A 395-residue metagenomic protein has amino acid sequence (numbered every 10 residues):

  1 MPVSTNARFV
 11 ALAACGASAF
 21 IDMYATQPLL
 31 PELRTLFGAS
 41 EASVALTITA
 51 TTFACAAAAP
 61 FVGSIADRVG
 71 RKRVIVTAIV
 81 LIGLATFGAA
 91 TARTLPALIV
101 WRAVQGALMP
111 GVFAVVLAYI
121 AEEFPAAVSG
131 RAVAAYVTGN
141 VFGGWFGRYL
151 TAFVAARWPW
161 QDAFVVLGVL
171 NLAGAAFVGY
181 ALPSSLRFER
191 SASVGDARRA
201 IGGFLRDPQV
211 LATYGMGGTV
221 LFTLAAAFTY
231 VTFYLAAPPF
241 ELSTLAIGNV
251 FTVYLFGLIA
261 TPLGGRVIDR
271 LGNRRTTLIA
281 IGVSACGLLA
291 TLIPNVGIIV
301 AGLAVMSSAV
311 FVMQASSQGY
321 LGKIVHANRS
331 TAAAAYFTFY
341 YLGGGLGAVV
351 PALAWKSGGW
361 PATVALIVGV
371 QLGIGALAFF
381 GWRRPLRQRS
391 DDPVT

Functional and structural regions predicted by a protein language model:
P2, P183-Y214: Juxtamembrane intracellular "pre-TM" segments in multi-pass secondary transporters
G38, G70, T91-A97, P125 (+1 more regions): Helix-breaking motifs and short loop linkers at transmembrane-helix boundaries and internal kinks in secondary membrane
A57-P96: Conserved MFS/SLC helix-loop-helix module at the cytosolic interface between two early adjacent transmembrane helices
A59-G70, A260-G272, W355: Helix-to-loop junctions at the C-terminal end of transmembrane segments in multipass secondary transporters
A85, P96-Q105, G297-V305: Paired small-residue
A97, A126-V128, A134-P183: Helix-loop-helix hairpin linking two adjacent transmembrane segments in secondary transporters
W101-N140: Cytoplasmic helix-loop-helix junction between adjacent transmembrane helices in 12-TM secondary transporters
R274-S317: C-terminal transmembrane helical hairpin of 12-TM major facilitator-type secondary transporters
